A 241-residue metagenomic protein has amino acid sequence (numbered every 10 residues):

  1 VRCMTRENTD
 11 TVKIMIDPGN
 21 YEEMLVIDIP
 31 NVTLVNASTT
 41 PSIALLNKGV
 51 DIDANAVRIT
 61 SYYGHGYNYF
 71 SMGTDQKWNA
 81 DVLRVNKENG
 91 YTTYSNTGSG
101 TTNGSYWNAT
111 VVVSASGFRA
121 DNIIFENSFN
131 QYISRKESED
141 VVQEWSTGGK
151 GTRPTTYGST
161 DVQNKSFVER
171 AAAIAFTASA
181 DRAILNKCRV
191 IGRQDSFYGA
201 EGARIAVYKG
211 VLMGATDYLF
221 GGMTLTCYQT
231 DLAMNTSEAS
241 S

Functional and structural regions predicted by a protein language model:
V1-S241: Sequence-level preference for short, compositionally simple segments enriched in small aliphatic or small polar residues
